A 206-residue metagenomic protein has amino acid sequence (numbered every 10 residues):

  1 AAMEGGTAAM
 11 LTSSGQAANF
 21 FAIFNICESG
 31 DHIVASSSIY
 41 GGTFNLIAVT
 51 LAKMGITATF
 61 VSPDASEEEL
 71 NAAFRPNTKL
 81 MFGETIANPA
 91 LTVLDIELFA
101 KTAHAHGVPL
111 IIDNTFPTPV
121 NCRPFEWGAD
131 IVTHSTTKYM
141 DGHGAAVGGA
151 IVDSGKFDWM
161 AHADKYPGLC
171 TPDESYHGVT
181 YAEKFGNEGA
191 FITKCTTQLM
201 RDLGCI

Functional and structural regions predicted by a protein language model:
A1-A2: Conserved PLP-binding active-site segment in aminotransferase class I/II-type PLP enzymes
A8-I206: Conserved PLP-enzyme active-site core in the AAT-like
